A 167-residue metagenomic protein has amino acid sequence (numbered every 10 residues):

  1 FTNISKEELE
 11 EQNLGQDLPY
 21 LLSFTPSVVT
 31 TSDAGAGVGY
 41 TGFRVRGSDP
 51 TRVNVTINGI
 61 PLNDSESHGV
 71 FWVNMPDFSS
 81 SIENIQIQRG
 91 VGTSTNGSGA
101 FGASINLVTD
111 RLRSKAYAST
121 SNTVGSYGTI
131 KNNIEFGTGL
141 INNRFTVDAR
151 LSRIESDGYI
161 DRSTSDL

Functional and structural regions predicted by a protein language model:
F1-Q12, G42: N-terminal periplasmic "start-of-domain" segments of outer-membrane beta-barrel proteins
K6, G15-L22, S79: Extracytoplasmic/secreted envelope proteins and their assembly/folding machinery, especially bacterial periplasmic
E7-E10, A34, R46, G125: Surface-exposed loop and edge beta-strand positions of immunoglobulin-like domains
P19-P61, E83: Extracytoplasmic beta-strand/coil segments of soluble accessory domains associated with Gram-negative outer-membrane
S23, R46-S48, Q88, A100 (+1 more regions): A short, compositionally biased micro-patch
R52, L62-D64, V91-T95, S156-D157: Short beta-strands and strand-coil junctions in structured, solvent-facing domains, enriched
P61-R89, V108: Short acidic/polar hinge/loop motifs at secondary-structure boundaries that mediate gating or recognition
S80-E83, S94-L167: Outer-membrane beta-barrel translocator/receptor signature
